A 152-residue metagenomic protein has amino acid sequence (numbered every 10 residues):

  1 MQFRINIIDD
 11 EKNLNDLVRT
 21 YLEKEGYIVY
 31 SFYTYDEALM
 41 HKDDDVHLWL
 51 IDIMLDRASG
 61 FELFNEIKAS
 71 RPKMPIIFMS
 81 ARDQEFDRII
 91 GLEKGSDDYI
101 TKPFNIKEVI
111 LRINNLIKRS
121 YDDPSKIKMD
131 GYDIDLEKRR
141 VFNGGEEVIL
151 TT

Functional and structural regions predicted by a protein language model:
Q2, D45-H47, R71-P75: His-Asp phosphorelay/catalytic-motif detector in bacterial-type signaling
R4, N114-T152: Short, Lys/Arg-enriched segments at the junction into DNA-binding effector domains of transcriptional regulators
I8-D9, F32, W49, I100: Conserved sequence signature across two-component system core domains
E11, S59, N65, A69-K128: Basic, amphipathic DNA-recognition helix from helix-turn-helix-like DNA-binding domains
K12-Y30: Two-component/phosphorelay signaling modules centered on CheY-like receiver
S31-M40, G60: Helix N-cap/capping motif at the beta->alpha junctions
D45-I51, L55: Active-site beta3 strand of CheY-like receiver
D52, S80, T151: Conserved phosphate-coupling serine/threonine residues in phosphotransfer and NTP-handling enzymes
